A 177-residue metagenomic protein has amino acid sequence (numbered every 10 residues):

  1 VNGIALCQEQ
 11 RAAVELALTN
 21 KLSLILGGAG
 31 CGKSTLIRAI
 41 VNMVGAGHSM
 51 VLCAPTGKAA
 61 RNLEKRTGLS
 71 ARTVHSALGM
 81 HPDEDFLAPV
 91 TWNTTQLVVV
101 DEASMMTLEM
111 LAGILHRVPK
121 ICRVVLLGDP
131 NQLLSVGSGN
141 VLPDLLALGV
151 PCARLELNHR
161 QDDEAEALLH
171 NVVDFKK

Functional and structural regions predicted by a protein language model:
V1-K177: Conserved ATP-binding/catalytic motifs of P-loop helicase motor domains
